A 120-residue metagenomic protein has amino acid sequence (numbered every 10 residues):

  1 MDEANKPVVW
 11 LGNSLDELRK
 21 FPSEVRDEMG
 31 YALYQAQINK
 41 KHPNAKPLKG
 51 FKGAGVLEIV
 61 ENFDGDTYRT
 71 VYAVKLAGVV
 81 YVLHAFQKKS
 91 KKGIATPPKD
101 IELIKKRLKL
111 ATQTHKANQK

Functional and structural regions predicted by a protein language model:
M1-T67, L76-V79, K89-K120: Basic, Lys/Arg-enriched alpha-helical interface segments
T70-Y72: Hydrophobic/aromatic beta-strand elements that line small-molecule binding cavities or substrate pockets in beta-rich
Y81-H84: Conserved catalytic cores of phosphodiester-cleaving nucleases, focusing on short active-site segments
